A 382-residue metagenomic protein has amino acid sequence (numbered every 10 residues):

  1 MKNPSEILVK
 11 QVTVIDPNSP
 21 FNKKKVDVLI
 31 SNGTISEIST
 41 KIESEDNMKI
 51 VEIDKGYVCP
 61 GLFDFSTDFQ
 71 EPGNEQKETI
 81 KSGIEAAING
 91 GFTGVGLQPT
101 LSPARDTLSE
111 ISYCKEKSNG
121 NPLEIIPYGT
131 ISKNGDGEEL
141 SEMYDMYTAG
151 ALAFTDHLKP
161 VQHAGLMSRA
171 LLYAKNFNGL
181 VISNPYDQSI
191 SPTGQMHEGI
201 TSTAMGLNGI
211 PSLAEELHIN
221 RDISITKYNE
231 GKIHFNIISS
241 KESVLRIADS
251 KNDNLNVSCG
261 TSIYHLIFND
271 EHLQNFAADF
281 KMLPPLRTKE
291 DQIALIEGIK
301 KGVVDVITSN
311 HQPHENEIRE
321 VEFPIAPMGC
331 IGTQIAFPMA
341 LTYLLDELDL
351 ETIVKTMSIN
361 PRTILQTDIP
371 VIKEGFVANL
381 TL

Functional and structural regions predicted by a protein language model:
M1-E45: N-terminal metal-binding scaffold of metallo-dependent hydrolase/deaminase domains
V12, G33, K55, S66 (+13 more regions): Divalent metal-coordination and catalytic microenvironments
I42-V58: Active-site metal-binding motif and surrounding structural segment of the metallo-beta-lactamase
D54-S118: Metal-associated gating/positioning segment near the N- to mid-region
F65-E78, I126-E139, N208-S212: Active-site mouth loops of central-metabolism enzymes
L108-E124, L172-S183, I335, M339: Alpha-helix-loop-beta-strand connector modules within alpha/beta enzyme cores
S141-I307: Histidine/acidic residue-rich metal-binding segments in metalloenzymes
A204-E230, K301, V306-I307, Q312-L382: His/Asp/Glu-enriched, well-ordered alpha-helical/loop segment that forms or immediately abuts the divalent-metal
